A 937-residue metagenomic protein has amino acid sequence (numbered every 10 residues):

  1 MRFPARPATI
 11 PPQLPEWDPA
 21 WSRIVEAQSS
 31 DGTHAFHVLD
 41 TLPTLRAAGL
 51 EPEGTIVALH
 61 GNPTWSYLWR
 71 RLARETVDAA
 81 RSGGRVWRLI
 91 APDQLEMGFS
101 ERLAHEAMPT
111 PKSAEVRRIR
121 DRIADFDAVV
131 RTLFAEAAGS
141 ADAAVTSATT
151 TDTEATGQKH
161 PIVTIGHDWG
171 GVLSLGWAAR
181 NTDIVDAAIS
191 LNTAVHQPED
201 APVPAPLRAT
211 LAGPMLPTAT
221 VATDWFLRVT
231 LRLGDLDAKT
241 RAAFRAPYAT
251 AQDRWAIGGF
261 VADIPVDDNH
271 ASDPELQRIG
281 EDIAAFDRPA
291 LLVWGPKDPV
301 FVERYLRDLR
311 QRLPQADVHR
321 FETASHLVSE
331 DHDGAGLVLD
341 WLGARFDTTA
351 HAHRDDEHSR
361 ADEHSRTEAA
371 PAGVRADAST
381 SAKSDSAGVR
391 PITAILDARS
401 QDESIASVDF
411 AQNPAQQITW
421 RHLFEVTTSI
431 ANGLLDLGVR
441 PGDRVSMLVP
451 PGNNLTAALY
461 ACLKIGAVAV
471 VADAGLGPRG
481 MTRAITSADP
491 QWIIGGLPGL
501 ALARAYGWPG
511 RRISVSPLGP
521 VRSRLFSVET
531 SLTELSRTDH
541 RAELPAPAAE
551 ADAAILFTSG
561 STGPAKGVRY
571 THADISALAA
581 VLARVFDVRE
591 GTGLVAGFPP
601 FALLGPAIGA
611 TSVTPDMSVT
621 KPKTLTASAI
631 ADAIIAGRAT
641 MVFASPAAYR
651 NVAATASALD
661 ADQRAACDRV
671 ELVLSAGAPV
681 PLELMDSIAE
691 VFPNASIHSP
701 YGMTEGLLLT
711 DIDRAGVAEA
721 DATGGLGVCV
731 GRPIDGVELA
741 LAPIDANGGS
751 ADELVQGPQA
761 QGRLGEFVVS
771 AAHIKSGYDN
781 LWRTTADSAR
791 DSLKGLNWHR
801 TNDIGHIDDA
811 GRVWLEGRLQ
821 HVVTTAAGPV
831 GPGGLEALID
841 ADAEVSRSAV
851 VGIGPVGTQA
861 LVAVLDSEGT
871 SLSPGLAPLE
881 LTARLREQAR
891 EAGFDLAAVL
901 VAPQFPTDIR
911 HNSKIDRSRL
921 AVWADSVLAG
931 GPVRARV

Functional and structural regions predicted by a protein language model:
A35-D40, A406-G438, D443, P450-G452 (+2 more regions): Conserved AMP-binding/adenylate-forming core of the ANL superfamily
E403-I405, T533-F557, P564, V588-T592: Conserved pre-ATP/AMP-binding loop-to-beta segment of ANL
Q417-R421, P545-P547, A553-A580, T611: Conserved AMP-binding A3 loop
A467-V468, S576-G593, P599-M641: Conserved AMP-binding/adenylation subdomain of ANL enzymes
V468-T533, S867, L881: Structural core segment of the AMP-binding/adenylate-forming
I493-G496, V642, A771, S776-G777 (+3 more regions): AMP-binding/adenylate-forming catalytic core of the ANL superfamily
D686-P700, T704-G805, D809-A810, Q820-H821: Conserved AMP-binding/adenylate-forming
A849-G852, V862-A863, R886-V937: Conserved C-terminal "lid"/linker of ANL adenylate-forming enzymes
